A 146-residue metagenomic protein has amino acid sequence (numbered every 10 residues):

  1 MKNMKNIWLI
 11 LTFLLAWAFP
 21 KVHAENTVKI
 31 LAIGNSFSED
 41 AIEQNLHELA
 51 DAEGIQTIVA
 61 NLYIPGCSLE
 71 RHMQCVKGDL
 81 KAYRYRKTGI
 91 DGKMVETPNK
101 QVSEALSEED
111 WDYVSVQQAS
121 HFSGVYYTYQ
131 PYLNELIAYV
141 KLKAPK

Functional and structural regions predicted by a protein language model:
K2-W8: Bacterial N-terminal signal peptides that target proteins for export
L9-W17: Bacterial N-terminal signal peptides
A18, G34, Q118: Residues that line or immediately flank small-molecule/substrate-binding pockets and catalytic motifs
H23-H72: Serine-esterase "nucleophile elbow" of acetyl-processing enzymes
S36-I42, L69, D91-M94, F122-Q130: Acidic-and-aromatic substrate-binding clefts and catalytic sites of carbohydrate-active enzymes
N61-M73, K77-G89, Q117: SEC14/CRAL-TRIO lipid-binding/transfer domains and related phosphoinositide-recognition modules that form deep
K81-A105: Glycine-rich, highly charged phosphate/nucleotide-binding loops
P98-K146: Alpha-helical cap/lid subdomain in secreted, periplasmic, or secretory-pathway luminal O-acyl-processing enzymes
